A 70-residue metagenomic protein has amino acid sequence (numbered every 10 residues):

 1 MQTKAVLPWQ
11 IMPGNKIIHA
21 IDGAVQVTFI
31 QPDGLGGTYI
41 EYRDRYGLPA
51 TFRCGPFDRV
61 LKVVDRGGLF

Functional and structural regions predicted by a protein language model:
M1-P13: Mixed-charge, Lys/Arg-rich low-complexity intrinsically disordered regions
A5, A24-Q26, R59-V63: Detector for intrinsically disordered, low-structure N-terminal pre-sequences
G23-R53: Basic/aromatic-rich interaction segments and small domains that mediate binding to polyanionic partners
R45-F70: Intrinsically disordered, low-complexity, charged/polar segments
